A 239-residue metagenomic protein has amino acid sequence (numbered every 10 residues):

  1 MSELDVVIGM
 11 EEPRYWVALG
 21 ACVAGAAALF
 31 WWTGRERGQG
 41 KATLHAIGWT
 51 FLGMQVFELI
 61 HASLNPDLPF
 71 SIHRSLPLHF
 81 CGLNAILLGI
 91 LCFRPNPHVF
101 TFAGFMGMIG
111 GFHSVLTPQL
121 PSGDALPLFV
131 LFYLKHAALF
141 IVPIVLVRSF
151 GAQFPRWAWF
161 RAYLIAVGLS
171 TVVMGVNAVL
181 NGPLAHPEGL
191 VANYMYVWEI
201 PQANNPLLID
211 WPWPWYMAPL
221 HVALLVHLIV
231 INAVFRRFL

Functional and structural regions predicted by a protein language model:
V6-V23, W159-V167, L184-N232: Membrane-interface transmembrane-helix boundary segments in multi-pass integral membrane proteins
R14-G20, P69-C81, T101-G104: Structural signature of hydrophobic alpha-helical transmembrane segments
V17, L76-F80, P127-I141: Membrane-interface loop-to-helix entry segments
A26-W31, L88, L139-R156: Alpha-helical transmembrane segments in multipass membrane proteins, preferentially the mid-helix core
W32-L44, F93-V99, S149-W159: Membrane-interface helix-boundary motifs at transmembrane edges
G40-C92: A glycine-rich, hydrophobic loop/mini-helix early in the fold
F51-I60, G107-P118, A166-V176: Aromatic-anchored segments of alpha-helical transmembrane domains
L64-I72, F93-H98, P118-L131: Membrane-interface helix caps and helix-loop-helix hairpins in membrane proteins
